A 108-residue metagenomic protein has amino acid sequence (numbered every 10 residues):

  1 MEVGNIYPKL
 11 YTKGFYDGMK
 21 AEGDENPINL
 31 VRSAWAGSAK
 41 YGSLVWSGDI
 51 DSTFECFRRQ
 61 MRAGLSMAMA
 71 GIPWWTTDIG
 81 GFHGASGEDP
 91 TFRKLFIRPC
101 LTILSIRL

Functional and structural regions predicted by a protein language model:
M1-L108: Catalytic-domain carbohydrate-binding cleft regions of carbohydrate-active enzymes
